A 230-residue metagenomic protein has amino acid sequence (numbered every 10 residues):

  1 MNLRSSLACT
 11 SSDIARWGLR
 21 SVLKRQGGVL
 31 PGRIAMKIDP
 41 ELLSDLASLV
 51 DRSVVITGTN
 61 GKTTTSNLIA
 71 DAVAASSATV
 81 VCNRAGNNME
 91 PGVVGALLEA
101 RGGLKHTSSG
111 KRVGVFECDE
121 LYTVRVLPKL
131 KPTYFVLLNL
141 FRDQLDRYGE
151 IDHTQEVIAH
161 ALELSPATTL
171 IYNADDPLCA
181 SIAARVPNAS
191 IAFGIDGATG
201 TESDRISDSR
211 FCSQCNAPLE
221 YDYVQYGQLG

Functional and structural regions predicted by a protein language model:
L3-G194, G200-Q214: Phosphate-binding loop of NTP-binding sites
R205-I206, G227-G230: Flexible inter-domain linker/hinge segments
F211-Q214, P218, G230: The −1 position to Zn-ligating cysteines in a subset of zinc-ribbon hairpins
E220-G227: Short Cys/His-rich "knuckle" micro-motifs
